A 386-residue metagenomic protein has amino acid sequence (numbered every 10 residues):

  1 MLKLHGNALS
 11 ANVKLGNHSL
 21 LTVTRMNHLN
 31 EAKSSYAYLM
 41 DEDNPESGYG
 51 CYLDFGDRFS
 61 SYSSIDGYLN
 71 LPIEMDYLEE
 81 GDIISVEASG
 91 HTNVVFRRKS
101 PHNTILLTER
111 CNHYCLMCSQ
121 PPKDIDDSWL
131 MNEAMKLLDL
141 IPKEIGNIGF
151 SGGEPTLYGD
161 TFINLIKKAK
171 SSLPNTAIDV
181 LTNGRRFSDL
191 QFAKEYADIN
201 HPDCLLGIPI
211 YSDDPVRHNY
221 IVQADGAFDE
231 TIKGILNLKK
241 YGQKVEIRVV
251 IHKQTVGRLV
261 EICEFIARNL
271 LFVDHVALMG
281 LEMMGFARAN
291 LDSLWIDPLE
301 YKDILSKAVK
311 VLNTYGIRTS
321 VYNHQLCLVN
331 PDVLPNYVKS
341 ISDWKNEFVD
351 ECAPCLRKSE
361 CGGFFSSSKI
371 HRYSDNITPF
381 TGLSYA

Functional and structural regions predicted by a protein language model:
M1-P101, I304-L305, V311-R318: Flexible, acidic/Gly-rich N-terminal and inter-domain linker regions that tether and position cofactor-handling modules
L2-A11, G16-N17, P331-A386: Flexible mid-to-C-terminal extensions adjoining Fe-S/redox cofactors in radical SAM and related proteins
F96-N132, F365: Canonical Radical SAM [4Fe-4S] cluster-binding loop centered on the CxxxCxxC motif and its immediate flanking residues
S119-L130, K143-Y158, K170-D189, N200-I232 (+2 more regions): Core AdoMet radical
L137-L157, N376-A386: Short Fe-S-cluster ligation motifs
I148, D203-G207, D229-D292, E300-H324: Conserved C-terminal portion of the radical SAM core fold that forms the substrate/S-adenosylmethionine-binding
G159-K167, S188-D198, G257-F265: Distinct, well-ordered alpha-helical segments
A193-Y211, C263-L278, Y337-G362: Structural recognition of alpha->loop->beta junctions
